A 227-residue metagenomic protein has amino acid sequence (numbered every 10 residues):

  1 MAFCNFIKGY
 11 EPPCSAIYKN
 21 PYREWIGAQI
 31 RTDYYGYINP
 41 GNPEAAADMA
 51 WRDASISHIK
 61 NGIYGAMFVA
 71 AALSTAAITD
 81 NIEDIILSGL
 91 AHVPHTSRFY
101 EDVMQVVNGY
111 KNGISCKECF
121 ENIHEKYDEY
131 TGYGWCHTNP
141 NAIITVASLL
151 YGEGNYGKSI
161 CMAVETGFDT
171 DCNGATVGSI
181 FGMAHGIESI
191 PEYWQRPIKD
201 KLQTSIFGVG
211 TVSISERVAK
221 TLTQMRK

Functional and structural regions predicted by a protein language model:
A2-R23, T32-P43, W51-I56, A70-G167: Accessory "access/gating" subregions that flank catalytic or transport cores
E44-D48, D84, E192-R196: Short sequence/structural elements of tandem HEAT/ARM alpha-solenoid repeats
H58-S74, I78, I144-K220: Catalytic phosphate/nucleotide-handling subdomain of diverse soluble enzymes
T96-N122, K126-W135, A184-K227: Acidic, carboxylate-rich catalytic segments that either coordinate divalent cations
